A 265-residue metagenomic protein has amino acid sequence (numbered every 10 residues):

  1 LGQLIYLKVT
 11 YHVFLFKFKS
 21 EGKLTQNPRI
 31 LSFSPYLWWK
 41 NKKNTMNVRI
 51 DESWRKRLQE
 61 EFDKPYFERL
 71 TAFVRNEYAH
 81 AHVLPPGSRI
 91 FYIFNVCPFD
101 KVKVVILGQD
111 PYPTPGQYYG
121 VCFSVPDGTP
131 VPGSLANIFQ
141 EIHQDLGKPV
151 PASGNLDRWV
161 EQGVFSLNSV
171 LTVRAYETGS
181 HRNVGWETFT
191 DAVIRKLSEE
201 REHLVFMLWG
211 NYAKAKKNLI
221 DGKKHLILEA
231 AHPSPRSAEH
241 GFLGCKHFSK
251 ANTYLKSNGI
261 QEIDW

Functional and structural regions predicted by a protein language model:
G2-V9: Extreme N-terminal basic, low-complexity initiation segments that serve as generic localization/processing leaders
L4, F18-S20, L24: Cationic, low-complexity basic patches in intrinsically disordered or flexible, solvent-exposed regions
L24-S34, N44: N-terminal amphipathic/hydrophobic targeting modules at extreme N-termini, encompassing cleavable Sec/SRP-type signal
W38-W39: Tryptophan (W) side chains
V48, E60-L208, Y212-A215, I220-D221 (+4 more regions): A polyanion-binding, active-site-adjacent surface
D51-W54: Short, contiguous pre-domain boundary segments
